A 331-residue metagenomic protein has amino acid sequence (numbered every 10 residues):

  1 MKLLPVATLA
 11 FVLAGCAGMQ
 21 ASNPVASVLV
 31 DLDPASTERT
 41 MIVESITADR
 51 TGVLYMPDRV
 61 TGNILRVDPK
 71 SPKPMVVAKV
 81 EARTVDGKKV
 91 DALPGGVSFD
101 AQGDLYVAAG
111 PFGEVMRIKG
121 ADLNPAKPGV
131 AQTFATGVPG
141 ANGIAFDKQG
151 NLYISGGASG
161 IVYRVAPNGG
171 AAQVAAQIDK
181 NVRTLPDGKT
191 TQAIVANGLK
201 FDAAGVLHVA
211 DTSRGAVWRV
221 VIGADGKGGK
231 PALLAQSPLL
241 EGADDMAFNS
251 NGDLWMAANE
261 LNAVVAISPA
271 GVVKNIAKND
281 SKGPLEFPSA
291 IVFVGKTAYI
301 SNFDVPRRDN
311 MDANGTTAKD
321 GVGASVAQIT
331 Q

Functional and structural regions predicted by a protein language model:
A21-T40: A short helix->beta-strand "capping" segment at the edge of beta-propeller domains
A26-D31, M75-A82, A126-T136, A172-K180 (+2 more regions): Beta-propeller fold detector
S36-V53, R83-L105, A135-L152, S159 (+5 more regions): Beta-rich, blade/repeat-based domains predominating in secreted/periplasmic proteins but also intracellular
R59, G110-P111, G157-A158, T212 (+2 more regions): Short loop/turn segments immediately following the C-termini of beta-strands
G62-L65, G113-M116, G160-Y163, G215-V217 (+3 more regions): Structural signal for beta-propeller blades
D68-P72, K119-N124, A166-G170, V221-G226 (+2 more regions): Short loop/turn segments that connect beta-strands within beta-propeller blades
F303-G321: Short, conserved, GDST-rich strand-edge loop motifs in beta-rich repeat architectures
